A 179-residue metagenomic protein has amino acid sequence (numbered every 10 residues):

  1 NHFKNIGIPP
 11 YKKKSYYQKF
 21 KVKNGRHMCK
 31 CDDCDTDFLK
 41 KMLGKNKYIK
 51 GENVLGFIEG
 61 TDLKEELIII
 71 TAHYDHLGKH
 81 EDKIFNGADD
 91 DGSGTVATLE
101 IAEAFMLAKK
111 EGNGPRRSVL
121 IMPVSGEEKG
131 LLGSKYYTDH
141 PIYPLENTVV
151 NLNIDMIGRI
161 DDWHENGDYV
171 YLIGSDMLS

Functional and structural regions predicted by a protein language model:
N1-I58: A non-catalytic alpha/beta surface segment that caps or lines the substrate-entry region of metallo-dependent hydrolase
K4-P9, V22-G25, E100-K110, D139-Y143: Sec-exported extracytoplasmic/periplasmic mature domains
P9-P10, R26-H27, K47-I49, D62-L63 (+4 more regions): Solvent-exposed loop/turn segments at secondary-structure junctions within structured extracellular/periplasmic domains
K12, Q18, N53-F57, L67-T71 (+3 more regions): Structural recognition of the beta-strand scaffold that forms the well-ordered cores of secreted hydrolase catalytic
Q18-V22, K41-G44, D82-D91, P123 (+1 more regions): Second-shell loop/turn segments in exported
C31, E66-I68, K79-K83, L131-K135 (+1 more regions): Short, solvent-exposed loop/turn and secondary-structure capping segments
V54, I70-G130: Alpha-helical metal-binding/catalytic segments enriched in His/Glu/Asp
V124-S179: Metal-dependent peptidase/peptidase-like ectodomains
